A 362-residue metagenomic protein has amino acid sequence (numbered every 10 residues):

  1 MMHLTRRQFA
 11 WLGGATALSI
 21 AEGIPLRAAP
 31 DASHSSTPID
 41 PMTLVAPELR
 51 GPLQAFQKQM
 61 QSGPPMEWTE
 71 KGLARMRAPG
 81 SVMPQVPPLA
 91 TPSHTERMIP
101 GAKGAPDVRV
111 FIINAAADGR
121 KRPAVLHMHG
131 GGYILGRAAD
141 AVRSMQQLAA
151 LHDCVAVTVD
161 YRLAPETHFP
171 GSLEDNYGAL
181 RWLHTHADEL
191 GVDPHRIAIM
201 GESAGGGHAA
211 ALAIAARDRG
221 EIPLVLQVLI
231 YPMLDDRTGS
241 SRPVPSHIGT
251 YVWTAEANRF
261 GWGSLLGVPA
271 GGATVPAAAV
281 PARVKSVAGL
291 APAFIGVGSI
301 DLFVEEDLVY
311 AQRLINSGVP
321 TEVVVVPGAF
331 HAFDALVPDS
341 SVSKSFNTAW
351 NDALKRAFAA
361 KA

Functional and structural regions predicted by a protein language model:
M1-T16: N-terminal secretory signal peptides and thylakoid transit peptides that target proteins across membranes
A29-I112, G271, A359-A362: A glycine/proline-hinged amphipathic helix-loop "lid/cap" segment that gates access to hydrophobic ligand pockets
A139-V157: Short amphipathic alpha-helix adjacent to the substrate-entry channel of hydrolases
H168-A187: Alpha/beta-hydrolase active-site loop
T185-A198: Gly/Ser-rich "nucleophile elbow"/oxyanion-hole loop immediately N-terminal to the catalytic nucleophile in hydrolases
I214-G272: Hydrolase active-site cap/lid region
I295-V297: Short beta-strand/loop motif that positions the catalytic acidic residue of the alpha/beta-hydrolase fold
S340-A362: Catalytic active-site module of serine/aspartate enzymes centered on a nucleophile-bearing elbow/loop
